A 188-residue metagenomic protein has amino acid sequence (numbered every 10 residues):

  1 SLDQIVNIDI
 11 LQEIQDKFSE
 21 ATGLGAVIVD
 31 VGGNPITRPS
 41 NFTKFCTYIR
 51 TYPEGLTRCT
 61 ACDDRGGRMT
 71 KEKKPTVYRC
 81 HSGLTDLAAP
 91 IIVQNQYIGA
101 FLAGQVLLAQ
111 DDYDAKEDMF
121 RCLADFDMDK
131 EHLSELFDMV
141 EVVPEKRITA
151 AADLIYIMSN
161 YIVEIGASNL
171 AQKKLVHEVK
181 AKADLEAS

Functional and structural regions predicted by a protein language model:
S1-L2, S188: Short intrinsically disordered, low-complexity coil segments enriched in acidic
L2-G83: Structured interaction and signal-relay segments at domain junctions
C62-R121, K146-A150, L154, Y161: Sensory/regulatory domains in signal-transduction proteins
Y113-E117, L123, D127-E145: Polar/charged, Q/E/K-enriched amphipathic alpha-helical segments with strong coiled-coil propensity that act as
E135-S188: Signal-transducing coiled-coil/dimerization helices and immediately adjacent hinge/linker segments that couple sensory
